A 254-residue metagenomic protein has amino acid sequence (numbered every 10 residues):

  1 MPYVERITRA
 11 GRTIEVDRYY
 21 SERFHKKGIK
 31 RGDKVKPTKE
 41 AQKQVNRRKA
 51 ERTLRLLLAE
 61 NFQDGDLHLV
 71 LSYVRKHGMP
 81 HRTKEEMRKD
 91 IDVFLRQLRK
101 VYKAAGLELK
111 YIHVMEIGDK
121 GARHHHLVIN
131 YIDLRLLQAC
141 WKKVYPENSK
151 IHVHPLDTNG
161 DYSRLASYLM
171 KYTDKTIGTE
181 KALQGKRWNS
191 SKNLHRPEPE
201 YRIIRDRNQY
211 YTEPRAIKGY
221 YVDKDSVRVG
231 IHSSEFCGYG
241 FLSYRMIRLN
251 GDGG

Functional and structural regions predicted by a protein language model:
M1-G121, I132-G254: Right-hand nucleic-acid polymerase module
H125-I129: Cys/His-coordinated zinc-finger cores
